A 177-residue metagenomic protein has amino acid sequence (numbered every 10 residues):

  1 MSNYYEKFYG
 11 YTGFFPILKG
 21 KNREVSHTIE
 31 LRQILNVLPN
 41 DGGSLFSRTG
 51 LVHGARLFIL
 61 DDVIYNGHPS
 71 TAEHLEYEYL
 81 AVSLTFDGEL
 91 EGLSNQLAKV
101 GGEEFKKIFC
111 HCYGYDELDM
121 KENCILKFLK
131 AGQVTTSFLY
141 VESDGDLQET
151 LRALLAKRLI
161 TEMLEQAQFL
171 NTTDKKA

Functional and structural regions predicted by a protein language model:
M1-I64, E73-Y79, T85-G92, K121-A177: Short S/T/G/P-rich N-terminal loop/turn motif that feeds into the first structured element of a domain
L84-F105: Hydrophobic, ordered structural segments
E104-E117: Conserved short beta-strand edge segments in small beta-sheet-based binding/regulatory domains
